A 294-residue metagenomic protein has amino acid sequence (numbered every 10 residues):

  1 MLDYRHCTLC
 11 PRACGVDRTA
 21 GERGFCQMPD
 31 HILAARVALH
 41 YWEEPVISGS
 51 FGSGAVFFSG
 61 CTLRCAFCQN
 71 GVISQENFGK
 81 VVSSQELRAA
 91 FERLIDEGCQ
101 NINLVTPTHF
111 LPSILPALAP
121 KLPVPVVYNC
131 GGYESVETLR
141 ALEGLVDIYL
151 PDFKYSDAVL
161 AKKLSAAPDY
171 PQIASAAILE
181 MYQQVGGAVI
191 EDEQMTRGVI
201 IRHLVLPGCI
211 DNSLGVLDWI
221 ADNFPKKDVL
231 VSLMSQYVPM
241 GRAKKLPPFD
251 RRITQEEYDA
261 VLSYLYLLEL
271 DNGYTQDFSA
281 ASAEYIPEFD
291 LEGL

Functional and structural regions predicted by a protein language model:
M1-E22, G187-L294: Auxiliary Fe-S-binding modules of radical SAM enzymes
M1-T62, A66, N70-Q75, E288-E292: N-terminal [4Fe-4S]-dependent radical SAM core
C26, V56, C68, V126 (+7 more regions): Generic structural hydrophobic/aromatic packing signal, biased to beta-strands
H40-W42, E86-R88, C130: Short acidic (Asp/Glu) patches
S59, L63-N103: Glycine-rich active-site/cofactor-binding loop and its immediate structural neighborhood
K80, S84, A167, P171 (+1 more regions): Flexible, glycine- and charge-enriched loops at secondary-structure boundaries
S83, H109-F110, A280-A281: Positions that flank functional sites
A89-P247: Conserved AdoMet/S-adenosylmethionine-binding subsite of the radical SAM
